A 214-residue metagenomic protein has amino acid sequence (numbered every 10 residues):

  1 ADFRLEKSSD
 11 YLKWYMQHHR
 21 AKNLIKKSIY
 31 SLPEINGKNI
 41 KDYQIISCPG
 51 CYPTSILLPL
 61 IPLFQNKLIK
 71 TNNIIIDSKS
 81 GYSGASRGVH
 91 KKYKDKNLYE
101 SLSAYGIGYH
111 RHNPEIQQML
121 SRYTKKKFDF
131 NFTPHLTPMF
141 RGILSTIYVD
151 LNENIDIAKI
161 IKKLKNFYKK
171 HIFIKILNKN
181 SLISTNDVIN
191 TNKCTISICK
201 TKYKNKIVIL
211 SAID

Functional and structural regions predicted by a protein language model:
A1-I107, K125, C199-Y203: N-terminal Rossmann-like NAD(P) cofactor-binding subdomain of oxidoreductases, focused on the glycine-rich
N72-N73, D77-S78, Y82-S211: C-terminal substrate-binding/catalytic lobe of Rossmann-fold NAD(P)-dependent oxidoreductases
D214: C-terminal active-site "lid" helix and adjoining low-complexity regulatory extension at the edge of ATP-using catalytic
